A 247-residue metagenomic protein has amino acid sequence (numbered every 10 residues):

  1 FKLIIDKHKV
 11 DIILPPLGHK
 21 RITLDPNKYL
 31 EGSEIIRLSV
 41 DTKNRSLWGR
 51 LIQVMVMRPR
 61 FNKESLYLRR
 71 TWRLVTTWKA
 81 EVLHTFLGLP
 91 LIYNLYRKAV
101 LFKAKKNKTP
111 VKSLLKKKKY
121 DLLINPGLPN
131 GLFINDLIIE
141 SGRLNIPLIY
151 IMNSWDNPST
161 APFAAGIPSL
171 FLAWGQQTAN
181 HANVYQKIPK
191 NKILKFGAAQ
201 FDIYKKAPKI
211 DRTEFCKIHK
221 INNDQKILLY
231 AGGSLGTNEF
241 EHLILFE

Functional and structural regions predicted by a protein language model:
F1-A207, S234: Active-site and donor-binding regions of nucleotide-sugar-utilizing enzymes
L3, D202-E247: Conserved catalytic-core segment of nucleotide-activated headgroup transferases in glycan assembly
